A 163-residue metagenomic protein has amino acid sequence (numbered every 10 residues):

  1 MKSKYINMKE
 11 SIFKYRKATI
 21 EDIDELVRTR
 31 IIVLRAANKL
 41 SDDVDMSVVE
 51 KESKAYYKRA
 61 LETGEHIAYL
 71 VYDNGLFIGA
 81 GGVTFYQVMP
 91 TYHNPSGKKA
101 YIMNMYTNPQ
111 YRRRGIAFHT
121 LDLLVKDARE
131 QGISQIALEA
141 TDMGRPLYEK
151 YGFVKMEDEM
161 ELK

Functional and structural regions predicted by a protein language model:
M1-E21: Conserved N-terminal entry element of GNAT/NAT acetyltransferase domains
L34-Y56: Conserved GNAT-fold acetyl-CoA-binding loop/helix
A55-Y69: A short helix-loop-beta-strand connector motif used in the catalytic cores of GNAT acetyltransferases and, in some
L70, L76-F85, Y101, Y106: Conserved beta-strand in the GNAT
Y111, G115-L123: Conserved acetyl-CoA pyrophosphate-binding loop and the N-cap/start of the following alpha-helix in GNAT-like
L121, A128-A140: Conserved GNAT acetyl-CoA-binding A-motif
I133, E149-E159: Conserved acetyl-CoA-binding loop of GNAT-fold acetyltransferases
I136-P146, E161-K163: Conserved beta-strand-loop-alpha-helix junction that forms the acyl-donor binding cleft
